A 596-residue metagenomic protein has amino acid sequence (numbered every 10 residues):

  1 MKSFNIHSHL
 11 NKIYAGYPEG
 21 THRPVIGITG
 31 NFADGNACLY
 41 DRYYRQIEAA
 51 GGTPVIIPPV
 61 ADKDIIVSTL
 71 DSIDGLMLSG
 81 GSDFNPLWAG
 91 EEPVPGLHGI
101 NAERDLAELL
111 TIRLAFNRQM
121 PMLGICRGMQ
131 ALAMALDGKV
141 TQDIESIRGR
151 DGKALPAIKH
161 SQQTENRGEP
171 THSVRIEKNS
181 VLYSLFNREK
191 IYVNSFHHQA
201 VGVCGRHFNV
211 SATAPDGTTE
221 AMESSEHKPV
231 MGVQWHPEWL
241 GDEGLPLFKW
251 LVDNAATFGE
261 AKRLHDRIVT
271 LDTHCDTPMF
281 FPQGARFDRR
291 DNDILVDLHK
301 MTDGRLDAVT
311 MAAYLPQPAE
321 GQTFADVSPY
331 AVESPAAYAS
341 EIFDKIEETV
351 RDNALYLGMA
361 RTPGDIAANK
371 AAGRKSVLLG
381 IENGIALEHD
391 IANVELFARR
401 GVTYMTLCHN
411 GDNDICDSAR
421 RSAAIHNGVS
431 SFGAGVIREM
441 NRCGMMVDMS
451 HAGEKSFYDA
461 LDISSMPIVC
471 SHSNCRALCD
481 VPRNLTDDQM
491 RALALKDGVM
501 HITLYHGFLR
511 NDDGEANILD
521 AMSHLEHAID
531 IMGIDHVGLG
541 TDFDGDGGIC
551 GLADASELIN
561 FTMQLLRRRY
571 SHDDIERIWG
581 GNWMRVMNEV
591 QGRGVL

Functional and structural regions predicted by a protein language model:
M1-I125, M134-T141, E145-L185, H198 (+4 more regions): N-terminal beta1-alpha1 cap of cysteine-dependent amidohydrolase-like domains
P24-V25, T53, P121, K139 (+8 more regions): Proline-centered loop/turn at the N-terminus of a beta-strand
S195-A200, G232-P237, T270-T277, V402 (+2 more regions): Histidine-centered catalytic micro-motifs
H227, R305-L306, V402-Y404, C443-M445 (+2 more regions): Glycine-enriched alpha-helix->loop->beta-strand junction motifs that scaffold or abut catalytic
E260-A424, D480-L539, F543-L596: N-terminal hydrophobic targeting/anchoring segments and the immediately downstream early-domain regions of hydrolases
H426-R438: Active-site glycine-rich loop that binds ribose-phosphate moieties when present
G435-M449, K455-D459, D487-G498, D574: Substrate-binding cleft of carbohydrate-active enzyme catalytic domains
